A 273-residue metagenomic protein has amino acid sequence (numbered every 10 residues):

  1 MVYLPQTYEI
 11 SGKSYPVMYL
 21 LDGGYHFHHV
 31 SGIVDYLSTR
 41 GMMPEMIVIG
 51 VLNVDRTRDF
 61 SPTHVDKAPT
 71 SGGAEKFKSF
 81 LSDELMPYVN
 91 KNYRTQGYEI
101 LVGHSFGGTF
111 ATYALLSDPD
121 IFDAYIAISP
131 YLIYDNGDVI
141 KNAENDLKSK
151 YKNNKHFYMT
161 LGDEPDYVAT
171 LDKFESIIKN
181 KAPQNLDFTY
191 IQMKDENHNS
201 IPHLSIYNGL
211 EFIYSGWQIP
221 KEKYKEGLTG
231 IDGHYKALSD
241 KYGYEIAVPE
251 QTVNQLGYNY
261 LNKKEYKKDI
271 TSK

Functional and structural regions predicted by a protein language model:
M1-K273: Non-catalytic cap/lid and distal C-terminal segments of serine-dependent acyl enzymes
